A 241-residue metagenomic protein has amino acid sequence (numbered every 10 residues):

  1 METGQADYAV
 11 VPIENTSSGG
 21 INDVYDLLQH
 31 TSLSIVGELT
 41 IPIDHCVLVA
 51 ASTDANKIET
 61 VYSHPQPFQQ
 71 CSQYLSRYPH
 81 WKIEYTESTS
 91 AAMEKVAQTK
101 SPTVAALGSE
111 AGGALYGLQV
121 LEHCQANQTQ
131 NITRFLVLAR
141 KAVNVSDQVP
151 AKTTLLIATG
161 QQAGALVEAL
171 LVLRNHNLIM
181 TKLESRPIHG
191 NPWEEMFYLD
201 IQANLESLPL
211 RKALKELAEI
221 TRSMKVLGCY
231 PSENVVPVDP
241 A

Functional and structural regions predicted by a protein language model:
E2-A241: Domain-level signature for soluble enzymes in the chorismate/prephenate branch of the shikimate pathway
